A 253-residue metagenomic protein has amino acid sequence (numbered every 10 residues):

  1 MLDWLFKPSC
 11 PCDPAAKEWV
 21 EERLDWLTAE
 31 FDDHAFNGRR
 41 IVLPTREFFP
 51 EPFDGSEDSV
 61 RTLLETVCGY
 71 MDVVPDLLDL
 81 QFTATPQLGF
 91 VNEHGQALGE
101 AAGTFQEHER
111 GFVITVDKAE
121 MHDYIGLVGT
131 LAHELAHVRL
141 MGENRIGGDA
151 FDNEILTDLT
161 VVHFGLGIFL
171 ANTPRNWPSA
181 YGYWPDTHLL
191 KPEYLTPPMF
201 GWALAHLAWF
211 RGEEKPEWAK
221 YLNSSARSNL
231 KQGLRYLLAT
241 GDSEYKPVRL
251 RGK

Functional and structural regions predicted by a protein language model:
D3-A29, D186-K253: Pan-zinc metallopeptidase signature
T28-E109, A119-I125, L170: Auxiliary, metal-adjacent structural segments of Zn-dependent hydrolase domains
D58-R61, G129, I155-D158: Non-catalytic, well-ordered alpha-helical scaffold segments
G95, T115, R249-K253: Charged, low-complexity, intrinsically disordered terminal regions
F112-L131, D149-D152: Short pre-active-site segment immediately N-terminal to the catalytic Zn-binding motif
V128-E143: Active-site recognition of the HExxH zinc-binding catalytic motif
E143-D149: Active-site nucleophile-His-acid catalytic modules used for acyl/amide transfer and hydrolysis across diverse enzymes
A150-K191: Post-HExxH zinc-binding segment in Zn-dependent metallohydrolases
